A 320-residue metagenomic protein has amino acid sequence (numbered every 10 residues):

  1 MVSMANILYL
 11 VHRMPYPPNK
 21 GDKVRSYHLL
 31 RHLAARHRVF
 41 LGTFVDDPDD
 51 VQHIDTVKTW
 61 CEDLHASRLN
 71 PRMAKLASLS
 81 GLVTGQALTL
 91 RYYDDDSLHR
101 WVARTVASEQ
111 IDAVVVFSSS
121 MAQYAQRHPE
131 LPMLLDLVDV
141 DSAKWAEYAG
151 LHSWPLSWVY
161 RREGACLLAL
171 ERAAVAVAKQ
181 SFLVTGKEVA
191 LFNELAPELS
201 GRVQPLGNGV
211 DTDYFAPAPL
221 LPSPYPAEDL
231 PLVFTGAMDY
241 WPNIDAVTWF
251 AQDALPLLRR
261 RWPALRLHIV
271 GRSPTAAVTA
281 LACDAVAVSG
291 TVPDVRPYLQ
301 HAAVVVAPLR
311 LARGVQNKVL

Functional and structural regions predicted by a protein language model:
M1-A66, A107-E109: N-terminal subdomain of nucleotide-sugar transferases
H12, P71-Y92, M133-R172, A190 (+1 more regions): Acceptor-binding helix/loop patch of EC 2.4 sugar-transfer enzymes, predominantly nucleotide-sugar-dependent
F44-Q110, V295: A conserved catalytic-core segment of Leloir-type glycosyltransferases
A66, L134-L135, Y160-A218, A227: Donor nucleotide-sugar binding/catalytic pocket of nucleotide-sugar-dependent glycosyltransferases
V102-A122, L131-L134: Short N-terminal targeting/anchoring amphipathic segment
A176, E194, S200-H301: Conserved catalytic-core segment of nucleotide-activated headgroup transferases in glycan assembly
K179, V286, Q300-N317: Acidic donor-binding loop of glycosyltransferase active sites
R296, N317-L320: Short alpha-helical segment that forms part of, or immediately flanks, the ligand-binding pocket in carbohydrate-active
